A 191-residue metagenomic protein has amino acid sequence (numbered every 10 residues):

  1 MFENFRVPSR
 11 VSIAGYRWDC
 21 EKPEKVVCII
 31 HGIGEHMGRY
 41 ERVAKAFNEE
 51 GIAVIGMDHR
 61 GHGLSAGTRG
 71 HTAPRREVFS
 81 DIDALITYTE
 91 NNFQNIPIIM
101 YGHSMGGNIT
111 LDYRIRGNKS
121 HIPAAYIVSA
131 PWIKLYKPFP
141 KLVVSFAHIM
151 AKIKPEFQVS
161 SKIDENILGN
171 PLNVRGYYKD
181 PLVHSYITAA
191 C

Functional and structural regions predicted by a protein language model:
M1-C20: N-terminal cap/lid segment of alpha/beta-hydrolase-fold proteins
E24, G32-E35: Active-site glycine-rich loops that stabilize anionic/oxyanionic intermediates across multiple enzyme folds
E24-V27, P97: Alpha/beta-hydrolase fold active-site loops
G34-H36, G63-F93, P97: Catalytic nucleophile-loop/oxyanion-hole region of alpha/beta-hydrolase and closely related hydrolase-like folds
M37-R39, A44-T68: Conserved alpha/beta-hydrolase
M105-T188: Alpha/beta-hydrolase-fold enzymes
